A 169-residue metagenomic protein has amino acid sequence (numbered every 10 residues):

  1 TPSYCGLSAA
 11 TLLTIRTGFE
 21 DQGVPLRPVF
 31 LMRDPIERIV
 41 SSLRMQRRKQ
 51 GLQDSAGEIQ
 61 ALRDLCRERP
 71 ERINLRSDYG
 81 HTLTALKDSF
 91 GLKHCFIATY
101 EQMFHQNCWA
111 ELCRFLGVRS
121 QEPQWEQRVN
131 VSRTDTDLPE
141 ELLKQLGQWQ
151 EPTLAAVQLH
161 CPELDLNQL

Functional and structural regions predicted by a protein language model:
T1-R48, E71-A98, N107, P152 (+1 more regions): PAPS-dependent sulfotransferase catalytic domain
P25-L26, A56-A61, P123-Q127: Short, surface-exposed, polar/charged, turn-prone segments marking secondary-structure boundaries
M45-K49, C113-L116: Short, hinge-like loop/turn segments at secondary-structure boundaries
Q46-E58: A charged helix-plus-loop insertion that forms the helical arch/lid used to bind and gate nucleic-acid substrates
A61-E71: Short glycine/proline- and acidic residue-enriched helix-loop micro-motifs that form flexible lids or anion-recognition
R72-N74, G80-A156, H160-L169: The conserved 3'-phosphoadenosine-5'-phosphosulfate
